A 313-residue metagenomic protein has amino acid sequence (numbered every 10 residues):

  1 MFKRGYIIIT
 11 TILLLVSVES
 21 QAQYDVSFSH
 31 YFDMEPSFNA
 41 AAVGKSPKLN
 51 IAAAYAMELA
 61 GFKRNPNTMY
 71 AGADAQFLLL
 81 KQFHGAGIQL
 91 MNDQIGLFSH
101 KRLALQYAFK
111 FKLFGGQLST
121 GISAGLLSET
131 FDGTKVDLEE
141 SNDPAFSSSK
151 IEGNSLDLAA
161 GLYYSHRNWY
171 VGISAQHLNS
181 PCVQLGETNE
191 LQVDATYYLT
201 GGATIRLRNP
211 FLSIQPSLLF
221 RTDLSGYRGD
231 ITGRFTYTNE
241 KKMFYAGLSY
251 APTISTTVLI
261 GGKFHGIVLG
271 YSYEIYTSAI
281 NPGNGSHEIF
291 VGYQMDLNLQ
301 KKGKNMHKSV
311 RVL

Functional and structural regions predicted by a protein language model:
M1, A22-Q23: Absolute protein N-terminus
M1-I9: Bacterial N-terminal signal peptides that target proteins for export
R4, L13-L14, H177, L299: Non-transmembrane, interaction-prone segments in cytosolic or luminal domains
I9-T10, S20: Cleavable N-terminal signal peptides
T10-I12, N168: Residue-level detector of alpha-helix boundary/anchor positions
L15-E19: N-terminal signal peptide c-region/cleavage motif recognized by signal peptidases
Q23-L313: Subset of outer-membrane beta-barrel
